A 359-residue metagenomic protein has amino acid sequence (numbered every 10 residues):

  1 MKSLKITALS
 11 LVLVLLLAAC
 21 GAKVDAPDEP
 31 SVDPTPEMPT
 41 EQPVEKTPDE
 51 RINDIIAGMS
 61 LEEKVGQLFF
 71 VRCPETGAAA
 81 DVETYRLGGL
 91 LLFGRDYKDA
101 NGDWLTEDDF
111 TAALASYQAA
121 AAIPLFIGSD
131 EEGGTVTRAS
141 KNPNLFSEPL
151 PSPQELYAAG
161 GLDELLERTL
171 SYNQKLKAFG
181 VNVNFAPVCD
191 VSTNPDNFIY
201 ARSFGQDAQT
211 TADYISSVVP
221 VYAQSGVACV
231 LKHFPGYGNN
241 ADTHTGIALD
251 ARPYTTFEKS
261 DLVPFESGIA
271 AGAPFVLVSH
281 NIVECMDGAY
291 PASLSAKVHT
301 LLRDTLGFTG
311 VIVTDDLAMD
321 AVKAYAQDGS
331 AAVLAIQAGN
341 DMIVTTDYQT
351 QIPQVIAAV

Functional and structural regions predicted by a protein language model:
M1-A8: Bacterial N-terminal signal peptides that target proteins for export
L16-A19: C-terminal motif of bacterial Sec signal peptides marking the signal peptidase cleavage site
G21-K23: Bacterial signal peptide processing site
P43-G77, E132, V218, D315: Boundary/entry segment of secreted carbohydrate-active catalytic domains
Q67, G88, A122-F126, V181-N182 (+3 more regions): Short, well-ordered coil/turn segments that N-cap beta-strands
A80-T211, H233, G238-A251, S279-P291 (+1 more regions): Enzymes and membrane/adaptor proteins characterized by extended Gly/Ser/Thr/Asp/Glu-rich, aromatic-dotted
Y117-I123, Q206-V227, A292-V313: Alpha-helix-loop-beta-strand connector modules within alpha/beta enzyme cores
Y214-H233, T256-F275: Phosphate/pyrophosphate-binding betaalpha-module
